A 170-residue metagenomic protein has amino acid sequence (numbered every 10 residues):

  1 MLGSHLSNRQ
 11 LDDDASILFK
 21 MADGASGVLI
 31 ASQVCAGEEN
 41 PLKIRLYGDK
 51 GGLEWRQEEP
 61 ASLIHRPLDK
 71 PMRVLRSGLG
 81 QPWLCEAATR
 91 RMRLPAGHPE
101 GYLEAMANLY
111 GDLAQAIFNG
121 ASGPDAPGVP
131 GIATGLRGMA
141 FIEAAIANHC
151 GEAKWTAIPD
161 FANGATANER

Functional and structural regions predicted by a protein language model:
M1-D23, K50-V129, N168-R170: C-terminal glycine/acidic-rich active-site capping loop/insertion
R9-L11, A25, E38-L42: Glycine/proline-rich active-site loop of Rossmann-fold NAD(P)-dependent oxidoreductases
V28-A31, W55-R56: Beta-strand scaffold of nucleotide-dependent catalytic cores
I30-E39, H98-G101: Glycine-rich phosphate/pyrophosphate-binding beta-alpha loops
G52, G138-A145: Alpha-helical scaffold segments in carbohydrate-active enzymes
A147-R170: C-terminal capping/lid region of NAD(P)-dependent oxidoreductase domains
